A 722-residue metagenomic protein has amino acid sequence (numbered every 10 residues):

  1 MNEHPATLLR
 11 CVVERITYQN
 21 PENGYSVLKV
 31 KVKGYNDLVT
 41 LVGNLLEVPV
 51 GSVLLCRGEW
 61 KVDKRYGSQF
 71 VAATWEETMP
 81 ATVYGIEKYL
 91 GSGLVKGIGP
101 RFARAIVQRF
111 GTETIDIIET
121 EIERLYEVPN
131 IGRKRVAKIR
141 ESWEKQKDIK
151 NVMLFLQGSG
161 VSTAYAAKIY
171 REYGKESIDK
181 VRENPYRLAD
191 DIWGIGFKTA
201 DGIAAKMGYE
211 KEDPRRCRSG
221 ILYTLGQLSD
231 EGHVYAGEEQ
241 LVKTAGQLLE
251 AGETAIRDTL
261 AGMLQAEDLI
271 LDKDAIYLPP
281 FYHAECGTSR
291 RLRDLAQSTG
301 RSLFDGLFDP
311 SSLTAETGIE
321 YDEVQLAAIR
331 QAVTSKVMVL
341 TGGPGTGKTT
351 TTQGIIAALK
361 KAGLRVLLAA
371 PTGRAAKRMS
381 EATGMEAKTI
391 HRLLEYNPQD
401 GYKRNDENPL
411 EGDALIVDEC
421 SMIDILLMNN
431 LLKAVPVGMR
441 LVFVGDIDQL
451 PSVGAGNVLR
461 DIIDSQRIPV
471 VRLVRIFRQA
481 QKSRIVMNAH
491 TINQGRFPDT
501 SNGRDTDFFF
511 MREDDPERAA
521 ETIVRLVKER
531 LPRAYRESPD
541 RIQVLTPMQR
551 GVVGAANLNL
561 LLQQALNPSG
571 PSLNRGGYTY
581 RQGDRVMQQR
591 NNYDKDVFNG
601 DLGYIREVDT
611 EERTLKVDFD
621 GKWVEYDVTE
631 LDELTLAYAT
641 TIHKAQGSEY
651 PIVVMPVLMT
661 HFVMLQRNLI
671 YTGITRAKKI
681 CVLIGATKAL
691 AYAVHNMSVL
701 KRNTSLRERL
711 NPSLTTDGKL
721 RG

Functional and structural regions predicted by a protein language model:
M1-F304, G722: Accessory, non-ATPase domains that flank or precede helicase/AAA+ motor cores in DNA-metabolism machines
G51-V53, G583, G600: Loop/turn positions that initiate beta-strands
L271-P344, T350: Pre-Walker A segment
L326-I329, T334-D505: ASCE P-loop NTPase helicase motor core
I447-K595: Conserved helicase motor core of P-loop NTPases
Q494, D601-G722: C-terminal accessory regions
